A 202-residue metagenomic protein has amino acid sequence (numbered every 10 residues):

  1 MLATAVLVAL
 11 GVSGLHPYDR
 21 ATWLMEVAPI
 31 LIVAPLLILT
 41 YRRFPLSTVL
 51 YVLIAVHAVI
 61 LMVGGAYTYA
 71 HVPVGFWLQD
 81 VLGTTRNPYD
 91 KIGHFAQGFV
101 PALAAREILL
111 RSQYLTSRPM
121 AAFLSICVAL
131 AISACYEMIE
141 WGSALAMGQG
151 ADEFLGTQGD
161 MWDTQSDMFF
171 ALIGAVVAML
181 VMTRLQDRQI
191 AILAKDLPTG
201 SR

Functional and structural regions predicted by a protein language model:
M1-L10, A55: Alpha-helical transmembrane segments
V12-L24, P35-P45: Short, hydrophobic transmembrane alpha-helix segments
S13, I54-G64, A102-R106, V128-E140 (+1 more regions): Alpha-helical transmembrane segments of multi-pass membrane proteins
D19-W23, V74-G75, Y89, S133-A134 (+1 more regions): Interfacial helix-loop-helix junctions of multi-pass membrane proteins
M25-P29, S47-H57: Cytoplasmic-side transmembrane-helix entry/capping segments in multi-pass membrane proteins
I32-Y41, A96-Q113, L145-Q149, F169-L185: Membrane-interfacial alpha-helical segments at the cytosolic side of multi-pass membrane proteins
Q113-L130: Internal alpha-helical transmembrane segments of multi-pass membrane proteins
M161-R202: Primarily interfacial, aromatic-capped hydrophobic alpha-helices that serve as membrane anchors
